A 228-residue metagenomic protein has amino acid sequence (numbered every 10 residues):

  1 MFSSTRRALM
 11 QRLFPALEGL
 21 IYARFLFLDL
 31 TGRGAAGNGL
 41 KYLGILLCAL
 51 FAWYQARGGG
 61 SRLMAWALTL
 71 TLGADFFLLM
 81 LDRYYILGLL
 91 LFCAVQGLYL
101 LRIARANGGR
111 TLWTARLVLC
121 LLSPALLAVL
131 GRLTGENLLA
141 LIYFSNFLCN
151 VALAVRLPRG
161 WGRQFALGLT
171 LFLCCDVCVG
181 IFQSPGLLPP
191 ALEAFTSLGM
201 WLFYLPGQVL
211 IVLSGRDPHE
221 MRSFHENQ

Functional and structural regions predicted by a protein language model:
F2-Q228: Polytopic alpha-helical membrane-helix bundles and their juxtamembrane interface segments in multi-pass membrane
